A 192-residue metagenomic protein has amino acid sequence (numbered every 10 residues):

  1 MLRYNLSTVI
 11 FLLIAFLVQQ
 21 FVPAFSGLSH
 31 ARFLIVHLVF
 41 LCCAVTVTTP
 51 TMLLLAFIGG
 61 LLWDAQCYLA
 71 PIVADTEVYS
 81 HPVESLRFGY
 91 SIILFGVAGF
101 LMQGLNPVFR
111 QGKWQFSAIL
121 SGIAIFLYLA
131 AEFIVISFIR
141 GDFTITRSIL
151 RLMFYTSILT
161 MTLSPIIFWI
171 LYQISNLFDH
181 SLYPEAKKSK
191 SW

Functional and structural regions predicted by a protein language model:
M1-W192: Terminal, non-globular segments
